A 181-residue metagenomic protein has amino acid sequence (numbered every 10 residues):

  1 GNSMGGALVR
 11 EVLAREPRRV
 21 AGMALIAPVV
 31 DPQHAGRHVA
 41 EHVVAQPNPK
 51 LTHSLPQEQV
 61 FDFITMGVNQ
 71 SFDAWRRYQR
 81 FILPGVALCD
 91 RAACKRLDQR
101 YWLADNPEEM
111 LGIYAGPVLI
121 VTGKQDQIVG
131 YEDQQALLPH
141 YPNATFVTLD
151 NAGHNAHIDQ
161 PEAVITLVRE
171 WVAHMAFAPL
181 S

Functional and structural regions predicted by a protein language model:
G1-S3, G123: Conserved alpha/beta-hydrolase "nucleophile elbow" surrounding the catalytic nucleophile
S3, A7-L8, N155: Short alpha-helical segment within the catalytic ATP-binding CA
R10, A14-H53: Flexible "cap/lid" loop of the alpha/beta hydrolase fold
H34-V39, E132-D133, D159-P161: Short aromatic-enriched loop/helix-cap "lid" or pocket-rim segments at secondary-structure transitions that line
H34-V39, S54-I113: Conserved alpha/beta-hydrolase catalytic His-Asp/Glu region
C89, V129, D159: Residue-level signal for the nucleotide or nucleotide-sugar donor/cofactor binding architecture
A92-P139, T148: Conserved serine/cysteine hydrolase catalytic core
A144-S181: Catalytic active-site module of serine/aspartate enzymes centered on a nucleophile-bearing elbow/loop
